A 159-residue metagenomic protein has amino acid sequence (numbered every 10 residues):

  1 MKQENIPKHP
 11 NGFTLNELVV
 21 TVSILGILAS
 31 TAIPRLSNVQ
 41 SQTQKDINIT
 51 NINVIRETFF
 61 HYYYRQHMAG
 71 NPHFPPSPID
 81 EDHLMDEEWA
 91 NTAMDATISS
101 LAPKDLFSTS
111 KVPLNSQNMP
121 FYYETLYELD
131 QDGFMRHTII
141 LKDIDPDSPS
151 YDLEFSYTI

Functional and structural regions predicted by a protein language model:
K2, H9-L36, Q40: N-terminal single-pass transmembrane signal-anchor helix
L36, L106-F107, D147: Short, aromatic- and cysteine-enriched interfacial helices/patches that mediate contacts at lipid membranes
N38, Q42, R65-M68: General structural signal for alpha-helix termini and helix-helix connectors
S41-I52: Membrane-proximal amphipathic alpha-helices that sit immediately adjacent to an N-terminal transmembrane/signal-anchor
F59-L106: Short, glycine/small-hydrophobic-rich surface segments
K104-L129: Short glycine-rich, low-complexity/disordered patches
P120-I159: Short, surface-exposed interaction loops/tails
